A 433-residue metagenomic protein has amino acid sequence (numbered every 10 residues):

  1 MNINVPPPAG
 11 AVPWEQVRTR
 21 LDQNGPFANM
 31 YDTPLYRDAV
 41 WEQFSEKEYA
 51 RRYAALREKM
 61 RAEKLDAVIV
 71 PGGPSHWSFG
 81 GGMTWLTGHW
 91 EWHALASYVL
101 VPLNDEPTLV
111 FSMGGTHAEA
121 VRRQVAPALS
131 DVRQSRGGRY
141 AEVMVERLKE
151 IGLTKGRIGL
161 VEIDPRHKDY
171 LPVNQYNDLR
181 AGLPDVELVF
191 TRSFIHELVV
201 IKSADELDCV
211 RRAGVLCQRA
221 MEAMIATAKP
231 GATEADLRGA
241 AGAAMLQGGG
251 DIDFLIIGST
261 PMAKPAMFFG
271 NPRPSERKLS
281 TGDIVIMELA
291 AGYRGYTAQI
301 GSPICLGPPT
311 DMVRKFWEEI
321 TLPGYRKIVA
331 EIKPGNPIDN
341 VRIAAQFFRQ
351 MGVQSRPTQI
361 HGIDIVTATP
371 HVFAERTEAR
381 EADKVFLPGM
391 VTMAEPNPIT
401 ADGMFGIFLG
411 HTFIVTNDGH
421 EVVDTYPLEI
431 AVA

Functional and structural regions predicted by a protein language model:
M1-A433: Active-site neighborhoods and metal-handling regions in enzymes and metal-associated proteins
